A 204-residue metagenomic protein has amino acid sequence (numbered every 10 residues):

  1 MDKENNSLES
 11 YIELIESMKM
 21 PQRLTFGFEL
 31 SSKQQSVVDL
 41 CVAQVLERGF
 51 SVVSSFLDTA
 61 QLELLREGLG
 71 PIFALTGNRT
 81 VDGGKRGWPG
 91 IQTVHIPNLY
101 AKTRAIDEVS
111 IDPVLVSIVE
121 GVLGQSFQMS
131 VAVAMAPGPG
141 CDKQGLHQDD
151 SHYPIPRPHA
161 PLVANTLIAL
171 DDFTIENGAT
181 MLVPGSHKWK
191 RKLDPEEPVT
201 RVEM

Functional and structural regions predicted by a protein language model:
D2-R48, V53-P156: Non-heme Fe(II)-dependent double-stranded beta-helix
F26, K33, F173-M204: Double-stranded beta-helix
A60, P158-A160, L182, P195: Single-residue recognition of alpha-helix boundary sites
V122, P156-I175, K188: Short, conserved beta-strand element in jelly-roll/cupin
A132, A164, G178: Change "...and in nucleic-acid phosphodiester-cleaving endonucleases..." to "...and in nucleic-acid processing enzymes
V133, Q148-D150, I168-D172, L182-P184: Short, structured patches in soluble enzyme cores that scaffold and shape functional sites
G145-P154, I168, W189, L193-V199: Active-site glycine-rich loop that binds ribose-phosphate moieties when present
H152-V163, P198-M204: A short beta-loop-beta micro-motif enriched in histidine and acidic residues
